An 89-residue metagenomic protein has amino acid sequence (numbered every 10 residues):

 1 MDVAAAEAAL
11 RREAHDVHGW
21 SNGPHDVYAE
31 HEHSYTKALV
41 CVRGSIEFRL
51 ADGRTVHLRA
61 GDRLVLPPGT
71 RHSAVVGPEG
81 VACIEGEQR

Functional and structural regions predicted by a protein language model:
D16-H33, P68: Conserved short histidine dyad/triad with adjacent acidic residue
P24, S34, R54, T70-R71 (+1 more regions): A generic "binding-loop/recognition-motif" signal
P24-H25, R43-I46, G53: Short, charged/polar surface micro-motifs in flexible loops or helix N-caps
V27-H33, R49-L50, V56, V75-V76: Short histidine-centered beta-strand/loop micro-motifs that create catalytic or ligand/metal-coordination sites
E32-F48: Short, conserved beta-strand element in jelly-roll/cupin
D52-P68: Short acidic-glycine-tyrosine-enriched beta hairpin
P68-R89: Ligand-binding loop in jelly-roll beta-barrel domains
